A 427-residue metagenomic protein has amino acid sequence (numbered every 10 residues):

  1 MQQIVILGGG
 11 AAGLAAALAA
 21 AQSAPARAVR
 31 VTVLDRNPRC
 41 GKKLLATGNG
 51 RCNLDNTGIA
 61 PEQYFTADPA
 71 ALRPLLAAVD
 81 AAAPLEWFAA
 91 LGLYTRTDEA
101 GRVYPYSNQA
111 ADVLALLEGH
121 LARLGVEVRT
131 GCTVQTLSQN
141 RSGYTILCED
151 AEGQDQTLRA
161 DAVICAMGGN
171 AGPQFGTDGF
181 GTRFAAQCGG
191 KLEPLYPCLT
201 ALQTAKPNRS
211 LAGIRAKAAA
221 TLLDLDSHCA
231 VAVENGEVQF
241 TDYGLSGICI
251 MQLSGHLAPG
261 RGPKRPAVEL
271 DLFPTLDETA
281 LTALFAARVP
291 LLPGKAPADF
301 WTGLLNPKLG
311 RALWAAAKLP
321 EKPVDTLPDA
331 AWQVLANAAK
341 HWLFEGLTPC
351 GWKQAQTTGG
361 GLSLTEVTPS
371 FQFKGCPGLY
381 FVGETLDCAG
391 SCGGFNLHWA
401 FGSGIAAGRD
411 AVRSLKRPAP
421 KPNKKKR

Functional and structural regions predicted by a protein language model:
M1-A12, T32: Beta1/beta-strand and adjacent pyrophosphate-binding region of the FAD-binding site in flavoprotein oxidoreductases
V5-L7, L34, V134, T157-P173 (+4 more regions): Short hydrophobic core segments
A21-N49: Glycine-rich FAD pyrophosphate-binding loop
P38-C40, L45-A46, L54, G58-P61 (+2 more regions): An anion/pyrophosphate-binding glycine-rich loop and adjacent beta-alpha core in soluble alpha-beta enzymes
N49-T97: Glycine-rich active-site loop/strand segments that organize a redox cofactor
T130, G310-A389: A glycine-rich dinucleotide-binding beta-alpha-beta segment and adjacent secondary-structure elements that constitute
T130-G143: A conserved short coil-to-beta-strand element within the FAD-binding core of flavoproteins
A162-N208: Glycine-rich loop(s) and the adjacent beta-strand/alpha-helix scaffold that form part
